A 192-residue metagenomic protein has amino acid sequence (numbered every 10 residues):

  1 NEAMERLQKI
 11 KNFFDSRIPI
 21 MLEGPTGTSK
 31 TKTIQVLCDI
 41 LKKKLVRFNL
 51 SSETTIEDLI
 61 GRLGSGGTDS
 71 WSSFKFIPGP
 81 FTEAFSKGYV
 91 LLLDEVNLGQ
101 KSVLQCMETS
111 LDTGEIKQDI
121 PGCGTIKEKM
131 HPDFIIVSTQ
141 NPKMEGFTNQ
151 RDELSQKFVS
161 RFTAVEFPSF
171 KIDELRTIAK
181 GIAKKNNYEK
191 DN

Functional and structural regions predicted by a protein language model:
N1-D191: AAA+ P-loop NTPase catalytic core and its hallmark functional loops
